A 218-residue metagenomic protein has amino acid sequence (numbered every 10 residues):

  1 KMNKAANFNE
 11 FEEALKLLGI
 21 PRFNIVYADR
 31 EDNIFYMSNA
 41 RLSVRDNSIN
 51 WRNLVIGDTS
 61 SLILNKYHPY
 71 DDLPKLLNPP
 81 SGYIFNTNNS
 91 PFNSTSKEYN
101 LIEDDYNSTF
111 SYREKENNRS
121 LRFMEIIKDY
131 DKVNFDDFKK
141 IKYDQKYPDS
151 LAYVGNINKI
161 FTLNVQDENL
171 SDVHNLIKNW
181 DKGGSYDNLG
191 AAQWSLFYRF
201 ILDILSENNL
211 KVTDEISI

Functional and structural regions predicted by a protein language model:
M2-L17, F123: Alpha/propeptide regions of enzymes that mature by internal proteolysis
L17-L18, E114: Non-cytosolic beta-sheet module surface loops
D29-I218: Long, compositionally biased non-active-site segments enriched in small/hydrophobic residues and glycine
